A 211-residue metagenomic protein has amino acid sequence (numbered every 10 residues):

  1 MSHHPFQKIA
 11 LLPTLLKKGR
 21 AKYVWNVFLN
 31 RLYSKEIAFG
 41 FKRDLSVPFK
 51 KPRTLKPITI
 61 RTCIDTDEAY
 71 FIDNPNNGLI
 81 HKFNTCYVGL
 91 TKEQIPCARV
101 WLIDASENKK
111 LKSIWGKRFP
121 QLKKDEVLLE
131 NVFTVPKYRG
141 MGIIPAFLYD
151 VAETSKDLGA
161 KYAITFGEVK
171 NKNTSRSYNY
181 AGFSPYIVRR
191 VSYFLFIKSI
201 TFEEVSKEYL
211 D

Functional and structural regions predicted by a protein language model:
M1-N76, F83-N84: Acyl-donor-binding surface of acyltransferase catalytic domains
G40-F41, S184-S199: Conserved catalytic-core motifs of GNAT/GCN5-like acyltransferases
G78, E93-V127, N131: Conserved acyl-donor/pantetheine-binding loop and adjacent beta-alpha core of acyl/acetyltransferases and related
C86-T91: Cytosolic beta-strand hydrophobic patch enriched in CBS
E130-T134, G140-D157: Conserved acetyl-CoA-binding loop-helix of GNAT-fold acetyltransferases
V135, E168: Residue-level recognition of the GNAT/N-acetyltransferase active site
S155-G167: Conserved GNAT acetyl-CoA-binding A-motif
V169-I187: Conserved active-site alpha-helix within GNAT-family acetyltransferase domains
